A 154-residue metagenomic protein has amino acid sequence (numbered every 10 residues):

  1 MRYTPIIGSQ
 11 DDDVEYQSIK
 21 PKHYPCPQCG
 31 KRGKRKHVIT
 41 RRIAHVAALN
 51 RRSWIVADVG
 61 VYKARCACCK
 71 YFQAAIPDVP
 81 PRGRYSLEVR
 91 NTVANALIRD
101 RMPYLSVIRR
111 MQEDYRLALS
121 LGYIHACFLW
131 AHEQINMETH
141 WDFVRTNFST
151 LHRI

Functional and structural regions predicted by a protein language model:
M1-P80: Short, flexible loop/hinge motifs at secondary-structure junctions
A48-L151: Short, positively charged, Gly/Tyr-enriched micro-motifs that form contact patches at catalytic or ligand/partner
I154: Extended mixed-charge, aromatic/glycine-enriched low-complexity segments
